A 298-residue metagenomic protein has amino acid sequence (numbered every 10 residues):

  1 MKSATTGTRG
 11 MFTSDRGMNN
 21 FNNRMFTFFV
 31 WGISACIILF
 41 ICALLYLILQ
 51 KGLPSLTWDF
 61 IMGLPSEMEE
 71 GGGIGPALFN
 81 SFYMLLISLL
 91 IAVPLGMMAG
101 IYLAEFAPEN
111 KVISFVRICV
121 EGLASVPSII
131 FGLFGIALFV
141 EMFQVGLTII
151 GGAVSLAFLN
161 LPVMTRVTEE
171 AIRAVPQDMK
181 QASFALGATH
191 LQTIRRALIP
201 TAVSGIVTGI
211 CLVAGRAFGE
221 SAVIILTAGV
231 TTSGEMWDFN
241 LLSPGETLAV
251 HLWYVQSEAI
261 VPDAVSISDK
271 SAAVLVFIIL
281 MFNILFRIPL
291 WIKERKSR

Functional and structural regions predicted by a protein language model:
R9-G32, L47-L90, E109, Y254-S266: Periplasmic/extracellular loop-to-transmembrane helix junction in inner-membrane transport proteins
C42, P94-I101, I130-L133, G151 (+5 more regions): Membrane-embedded alpha-helices of multi-pass transport/permease systems
M68, G72, I224-V276: Interhelical loop and adjacent transmembrane-helix boundary motif in polytopic membrane transport permeases
S88-V120, L133, F286-I292: Transmembrane-helix boundary motif in ABC transporter permease subunits
E121-A157: Generic hydrophobic transmembrane alpha-helix motif, especially the helices
P127, L186-G187, P200: Glycine/proline-centered hinge or cleavage motifs at structural transition points of membrane proteins
E169, R173, C211, V250-R298: C-terminal transmembrane helix and the adjacent membrane-cytosol boundary/short C-terminal tail of inner/organellar
H190-A228: Transmembrane alpha-helices
